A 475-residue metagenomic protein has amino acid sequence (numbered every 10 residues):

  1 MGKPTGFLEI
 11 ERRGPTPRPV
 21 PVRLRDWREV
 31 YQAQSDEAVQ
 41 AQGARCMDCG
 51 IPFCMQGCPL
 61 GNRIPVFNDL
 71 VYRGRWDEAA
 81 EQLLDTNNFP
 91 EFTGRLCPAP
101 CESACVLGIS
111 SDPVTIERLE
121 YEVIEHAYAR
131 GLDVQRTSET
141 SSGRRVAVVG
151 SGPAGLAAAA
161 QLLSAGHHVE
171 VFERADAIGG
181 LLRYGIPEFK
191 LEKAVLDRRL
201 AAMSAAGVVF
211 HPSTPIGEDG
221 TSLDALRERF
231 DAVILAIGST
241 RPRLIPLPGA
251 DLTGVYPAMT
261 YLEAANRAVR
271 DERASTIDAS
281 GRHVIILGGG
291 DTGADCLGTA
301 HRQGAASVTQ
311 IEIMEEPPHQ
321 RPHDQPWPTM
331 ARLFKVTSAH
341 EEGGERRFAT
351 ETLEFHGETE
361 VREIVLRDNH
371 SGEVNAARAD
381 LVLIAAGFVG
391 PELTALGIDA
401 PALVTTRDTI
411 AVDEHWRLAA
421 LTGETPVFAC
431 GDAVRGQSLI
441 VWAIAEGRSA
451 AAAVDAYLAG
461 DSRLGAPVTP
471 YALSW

Functional and structural regions predicted by a protein language model:
T5, E9-Q32, G61-R73, A80-L83 (+10 more regions): Beta1-alpha1 glycine-rich phosphate/pyrophosphate-binding loop at the start of Rossmann-like nucleotide-binding domains
R13, R23-E37, Q42-R45, F348 (+2 more regions): C-terminal catalytic lobe of FAD-dependent flavoproteins
R23-Q42, N62-R95, A99, S110-T140 (+1 more regions): Ferredoxin-type iron-sulfur electron-transfer modules in oxidoreductases and energy-metabolism complexes
C46-C49, C54, C58, T93-C97 (+2 more regions): Short cysteine clusters
E78, T140, R145-V149, D197-L247 (+3 more regions): Feature captures the FAD/FMN-dependent oxidoreductase FAD-binding
S141-A154, A279-L287: Beta1/beta-strand and adjacent pyrophosphate-binding region of the FAD-binding site in flavoprotein oxidoreductases
D251-G281, E373-Q437: FAD-site-proximal beta/loop scaffold in flavoenzymes
G293-G298, Q303, C430-L464: A conserved FAD-binding loop/helix module that cradles the flavin
